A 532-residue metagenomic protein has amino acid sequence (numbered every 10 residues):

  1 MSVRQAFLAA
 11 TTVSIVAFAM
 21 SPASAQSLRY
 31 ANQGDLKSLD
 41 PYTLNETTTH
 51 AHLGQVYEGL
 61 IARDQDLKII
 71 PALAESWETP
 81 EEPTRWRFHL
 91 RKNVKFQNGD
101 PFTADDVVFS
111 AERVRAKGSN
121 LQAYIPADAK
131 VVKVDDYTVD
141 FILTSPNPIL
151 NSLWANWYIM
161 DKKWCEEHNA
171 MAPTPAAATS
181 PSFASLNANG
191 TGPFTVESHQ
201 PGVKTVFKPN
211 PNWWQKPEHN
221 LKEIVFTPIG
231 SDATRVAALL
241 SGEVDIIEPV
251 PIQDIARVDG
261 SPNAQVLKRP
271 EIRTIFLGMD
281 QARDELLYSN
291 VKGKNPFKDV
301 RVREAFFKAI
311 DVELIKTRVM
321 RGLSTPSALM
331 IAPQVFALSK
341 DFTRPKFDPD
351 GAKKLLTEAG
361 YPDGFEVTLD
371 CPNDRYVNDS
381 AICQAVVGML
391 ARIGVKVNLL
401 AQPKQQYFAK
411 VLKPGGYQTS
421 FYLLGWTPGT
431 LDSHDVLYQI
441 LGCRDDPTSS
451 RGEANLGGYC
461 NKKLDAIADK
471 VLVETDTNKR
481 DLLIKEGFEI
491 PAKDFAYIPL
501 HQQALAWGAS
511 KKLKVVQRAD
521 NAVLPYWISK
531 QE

Functional and structural regions predicted by a protein language model:
M1-T11: Bacterial N-terminal signal peptides that target proteins for export
T12-V13, A23: Cleavable N-terminal signal peptides
F18-A25: Sec/Tat signal peptide C-region and signal peptidase I cleavage site
S27, A62-Q65, E82, R91-L121 (+5 more regions): Extracytoplasmic/periplasmic ligand-capture domains
A31-E81, E112, N189-P193: N-terminal lobe/hinge region of extracytoplasmic solute-binding protein
F88-K92, Y137-N147, V206-P209: Short, hydrophobic/aromatic-enriched beta-strand segments in well-ordered soluble domains
A123-P173: Surface-exposed binding/hinge segments that line and control ligand-binding clefts or catalytic entry sites
W507-E532: Long beta-strand-rich cores associated with HINT superfamily self-processing modules
